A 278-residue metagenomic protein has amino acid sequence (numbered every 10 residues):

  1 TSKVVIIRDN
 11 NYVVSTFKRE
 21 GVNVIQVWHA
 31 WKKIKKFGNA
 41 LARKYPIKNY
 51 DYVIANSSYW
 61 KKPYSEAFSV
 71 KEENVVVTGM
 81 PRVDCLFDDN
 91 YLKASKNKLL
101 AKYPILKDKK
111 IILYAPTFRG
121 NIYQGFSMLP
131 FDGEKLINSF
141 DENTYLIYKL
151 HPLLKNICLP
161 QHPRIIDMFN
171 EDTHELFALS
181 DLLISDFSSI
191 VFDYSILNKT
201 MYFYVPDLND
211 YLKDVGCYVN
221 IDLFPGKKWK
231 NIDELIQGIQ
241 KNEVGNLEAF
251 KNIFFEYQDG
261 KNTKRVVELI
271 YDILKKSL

Functional and structural regions predicted by a protein language model:
T1-N90: Active-site and donor-binding regions of nucleotide-sugar-utilizing enzymes
V5-Q26, N170-D214: A donor-sugar binding/catalytic signature common to diverse glycosyltransferases and related nucleotide-sugar
N10-V13, A30-K33, S58-K61, P81-V83 (+6 more regions): Short, solvent-exposed loop/turn segments at secondary-structure junctions
K48-V53, Y145-L146, L179-L182, L223-G226: Short active-site oxyanion
P81-C158, W229, Q258-K264: Conserved catalytic-core segment of nucleotide-activated headgroup transferases in glycan assembly
Y91, I232-L278: C-terminal amphipathic helix plus adjacent low-complexity, charged tail appended to glycosyltransferase catalytic
L154-N170: Nucleotide-activated donor-binding/catalytic signature segment of Leloir-type glycosyltransferases, i.e., the conserved
S189-F254: Catalytic binding pocket for nucleotide-activated donors in carbohydrate/polymer assembly enzymes
